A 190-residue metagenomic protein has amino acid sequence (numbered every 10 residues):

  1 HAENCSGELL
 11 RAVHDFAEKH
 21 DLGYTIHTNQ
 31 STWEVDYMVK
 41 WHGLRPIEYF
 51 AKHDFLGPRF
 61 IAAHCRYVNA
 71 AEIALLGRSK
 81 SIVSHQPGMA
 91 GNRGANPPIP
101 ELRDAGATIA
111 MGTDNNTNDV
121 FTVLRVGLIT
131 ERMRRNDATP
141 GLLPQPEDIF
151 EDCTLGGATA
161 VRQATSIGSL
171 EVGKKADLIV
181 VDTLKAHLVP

Functional and structural regions predicted by a protein language model:
H1-I82, R93-I109, T165: Histidine/acidic residue-rich metal-binding segments in metalloenzymes
E3-N4, A63, M89-A90, P144-Q145 (+1 more regions): Residue-level marker of alpha-helix boundaries and capping positions
T28, P87, D182-L184: Nucleotide-sugar donor-binding loop of glycosyltransferases
Q30, P87-N92, D114-N116: Short, acidic/turn-prone active-site loops that include or flank metal/cofactor- and phosphate-binding residues
K52-R59, P100-K185: His/Asp/Glu-enriched, well-ordered alpha-helical/loop segment that forms or immediately abuts the divalent-metal
H187-P190: A short, polar/charged loop-to-alpha-helix boundary motif
